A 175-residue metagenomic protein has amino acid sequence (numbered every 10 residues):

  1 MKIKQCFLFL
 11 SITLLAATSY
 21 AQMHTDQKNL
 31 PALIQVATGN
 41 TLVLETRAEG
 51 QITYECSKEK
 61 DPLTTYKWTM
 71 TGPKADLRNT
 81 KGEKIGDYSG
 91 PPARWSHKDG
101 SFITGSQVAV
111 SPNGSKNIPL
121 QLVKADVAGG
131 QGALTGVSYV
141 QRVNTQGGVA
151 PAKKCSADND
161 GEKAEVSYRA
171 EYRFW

Functional and structural regions predicted by a protein language model:
M1-L8: Bacterial N-terminal signal peptides that target proteins for export
F9-A16: Bacterial N-terminal signal peptides
A17-A21: Sec/Tat signal peptide C-region and signal peptidase I cleavage site
M23-Q51, K60-W175: Primary mode marks residue(s) on the alpha4-beta5-alpha5 output face of response regulator receiver
